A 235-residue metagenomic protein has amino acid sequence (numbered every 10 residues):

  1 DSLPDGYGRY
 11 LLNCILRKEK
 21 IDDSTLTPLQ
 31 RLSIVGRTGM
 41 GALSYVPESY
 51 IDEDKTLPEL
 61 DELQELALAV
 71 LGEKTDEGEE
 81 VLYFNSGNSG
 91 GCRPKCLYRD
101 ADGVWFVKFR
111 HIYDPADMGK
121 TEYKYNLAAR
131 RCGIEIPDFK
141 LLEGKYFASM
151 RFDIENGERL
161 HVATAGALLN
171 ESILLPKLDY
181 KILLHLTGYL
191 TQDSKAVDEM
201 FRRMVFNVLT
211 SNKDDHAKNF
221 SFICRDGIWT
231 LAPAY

Functional and structural regions predicted by a protein language model:
D1-Y235: Phosphate/dinucleotide-binding and metal-coordinating scaffold of catalytic cores in nucleotide-dependent enzymes
